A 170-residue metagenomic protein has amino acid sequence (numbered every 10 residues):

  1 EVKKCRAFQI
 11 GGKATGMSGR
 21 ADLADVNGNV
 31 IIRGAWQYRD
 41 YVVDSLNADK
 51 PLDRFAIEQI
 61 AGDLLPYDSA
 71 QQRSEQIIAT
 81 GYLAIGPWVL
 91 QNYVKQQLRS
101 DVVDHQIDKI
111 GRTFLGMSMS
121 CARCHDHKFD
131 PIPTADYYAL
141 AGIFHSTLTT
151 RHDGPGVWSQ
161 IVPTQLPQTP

Functional and structural regions predicted by a protein language model:
E1-Q168: Short, structured secondary-structure elements that scaffold catalytic or ligand/cofactor-binding regions
